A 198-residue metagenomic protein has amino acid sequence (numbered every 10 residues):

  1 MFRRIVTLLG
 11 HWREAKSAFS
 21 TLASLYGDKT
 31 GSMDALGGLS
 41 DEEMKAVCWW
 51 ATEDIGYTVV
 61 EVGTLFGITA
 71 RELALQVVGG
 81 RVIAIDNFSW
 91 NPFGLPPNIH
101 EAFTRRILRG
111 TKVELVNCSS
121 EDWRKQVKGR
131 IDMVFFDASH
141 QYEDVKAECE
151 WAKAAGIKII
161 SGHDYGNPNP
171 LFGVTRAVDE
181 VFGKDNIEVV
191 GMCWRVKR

Functional and structural regions predicted by a protein language model:
M1-A35, V196: Membrane-proximal basic amphipathic "stem/tether" segments
T30-R198: S-adenosylmethionine/decaboxylated-SAM
